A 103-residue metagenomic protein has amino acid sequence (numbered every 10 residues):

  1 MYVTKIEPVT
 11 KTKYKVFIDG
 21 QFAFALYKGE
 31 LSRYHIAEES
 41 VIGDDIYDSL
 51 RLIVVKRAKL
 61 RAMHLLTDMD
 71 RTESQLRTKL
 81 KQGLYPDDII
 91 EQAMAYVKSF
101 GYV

Functional and structural regions predicted by a protein language model:
M1-V103: An alpha-helical, amphipathic repeat domain used for nucleic-acid recognition, typified by the mTERF helical solenoid
